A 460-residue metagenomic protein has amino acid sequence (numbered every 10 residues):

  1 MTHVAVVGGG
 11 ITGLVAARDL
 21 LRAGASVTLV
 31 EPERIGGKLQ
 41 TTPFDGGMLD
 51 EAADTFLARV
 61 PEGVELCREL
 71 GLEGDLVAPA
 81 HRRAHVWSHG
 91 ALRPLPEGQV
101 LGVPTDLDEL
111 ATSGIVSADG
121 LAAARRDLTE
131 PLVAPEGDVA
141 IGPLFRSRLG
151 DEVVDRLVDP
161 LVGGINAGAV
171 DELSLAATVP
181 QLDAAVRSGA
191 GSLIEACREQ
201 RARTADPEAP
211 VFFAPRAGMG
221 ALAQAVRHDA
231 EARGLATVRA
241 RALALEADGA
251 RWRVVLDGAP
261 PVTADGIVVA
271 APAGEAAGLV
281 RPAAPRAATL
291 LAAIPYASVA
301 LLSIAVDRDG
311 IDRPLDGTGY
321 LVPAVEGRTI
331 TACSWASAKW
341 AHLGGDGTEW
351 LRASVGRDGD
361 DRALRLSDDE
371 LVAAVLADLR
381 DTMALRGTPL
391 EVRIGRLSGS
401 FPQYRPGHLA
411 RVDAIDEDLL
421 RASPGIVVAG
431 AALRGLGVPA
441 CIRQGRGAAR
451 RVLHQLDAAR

Functional and structural regions predicted by a protein language model:
T2-L29: N-terminal Rossmann-like FAD-binding beta1-loop-alpha1 element of flavoenzymes
T12, I35, G274: Conserved Rossmann-like nucleotide-cofactor binding loop
L21-F44: Glycine-rich FAD pyrophosphate-binding loop
E31, A78-A80, V238-R241, L256 (+1 more regions): Short loop/edge segments at beta-strand edges and connector loops that shape dinucleotide/nucleotide cofactor-binding
G47-L132: Dinucleotide-binding Rossmann-like beta1-alpha1 core, especially the glycine-rich loop that anchors the ADP
P96-G98, P104, L315-G317, A332-R460: Conserved flavin/dinucleotide-binding core of flavoenzymes
L121-L243: Active-site/ligand-binding neighborhood in enzyme catalytic cores
L243-L351, D358-R365, D369, D381-T382: Mid-domain catalytic core of redox enzymes that form a hydrophobic substrate pocket/lid adjacent to a catalytic redox
